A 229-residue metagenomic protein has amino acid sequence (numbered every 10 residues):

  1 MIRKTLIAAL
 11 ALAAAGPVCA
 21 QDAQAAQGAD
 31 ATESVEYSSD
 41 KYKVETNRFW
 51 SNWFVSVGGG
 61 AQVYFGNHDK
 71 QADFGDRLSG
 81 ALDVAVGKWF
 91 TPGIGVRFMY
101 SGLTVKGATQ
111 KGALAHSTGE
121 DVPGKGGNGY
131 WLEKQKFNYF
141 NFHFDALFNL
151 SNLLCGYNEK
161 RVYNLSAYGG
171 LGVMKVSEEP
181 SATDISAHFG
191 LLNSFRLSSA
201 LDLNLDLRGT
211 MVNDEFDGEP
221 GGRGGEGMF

Functional and structural regions predicted by a protein language model:
M1-D30: Bacterial Sec-dependent N-terminal signal peptides
Q21-G87: Short glycine/proline- and aromatic-enriched beta-strand/turn motifs that initiate or cap beta-hairpins
K43, K70-Q71, L78-A85, T91 (+5 more regions): Transmembrane beta-barrel domains of bacterial outer-membrane proteins
K43, N67-A72, D121, G127-Q135 (+2 more regions): Extracellular loop and loop/strand-boundary signature of outer-membrane beta-barrel proteins
S51, F74-L82, N138-F142, Y163 (+2 more regions): Residues that define the transmembrane beta-barrel architecture of outer-membrane proteins
V57-A61, V84-K88, F144-L150, G169-V173 (+4 more regions): Residues on the lipid-exposed face of transmembrane beta-strands in outer-membrane beta-barrel proteins
G93-I185, L197: Gram-negative (and chloroplast) outer-membrane scaffold detector with strong preference for beta-barrel transmembrane
V105-K111, A200-F229: Predominantly the C-terminal beta-signal and adjacent terminal strand-loop region of outer-membrane beta-barrel
